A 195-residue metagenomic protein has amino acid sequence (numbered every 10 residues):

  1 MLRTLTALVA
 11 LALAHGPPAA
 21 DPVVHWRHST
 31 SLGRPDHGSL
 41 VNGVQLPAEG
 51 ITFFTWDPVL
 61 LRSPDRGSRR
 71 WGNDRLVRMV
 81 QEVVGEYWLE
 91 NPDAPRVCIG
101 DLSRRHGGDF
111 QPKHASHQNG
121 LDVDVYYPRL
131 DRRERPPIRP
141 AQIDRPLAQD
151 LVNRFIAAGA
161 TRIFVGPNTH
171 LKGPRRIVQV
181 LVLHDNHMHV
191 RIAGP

Functional and structural regions predicted by a protein language model:
L5-P18: Hydrophobic h-region of N-terminal signal peptides that target proteins for export in Gram-negative bacteria
V23-L32, M79-K113, R162-V178: Extended, low-complexity, intrinsically disordered C-terminal regulatory tails of eukaryotic serine/threonine kinases
V24, E134-P195: Catalytic cores and adjacent binding grooves of peptidoglycan-active enzymes
G33-I99, D150, R154: Active-site acidic/histidine clusters and adjacent loop/turn architecture that either coordinate catalytic ions
N91-P92, A115-G120, I156-A157, L181-H184: Extracellular/periplasmic catalytic domains that process cell-envelope and extracellular macromolecules
C98-G100, D122-Y126, H189-R191: Soluble periplasmic/extracytoplasmic beta-strand elements of cell-envelope proteins
L102-R105, P128-L130, N168, A193-P195: Solvent-exposed coil/turn segments that connect beta secondary-structure elements in extracytoplasmic/periplasmic
G107-F110, H114-I143, L147: Mid-length scaffold segments of soluble, non-membrane domains
